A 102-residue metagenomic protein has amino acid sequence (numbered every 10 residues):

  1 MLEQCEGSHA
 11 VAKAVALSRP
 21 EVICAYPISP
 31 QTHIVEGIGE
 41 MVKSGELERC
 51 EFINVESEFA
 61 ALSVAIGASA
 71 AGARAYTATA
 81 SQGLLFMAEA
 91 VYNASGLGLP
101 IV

Functional and structural regions predicted by a protein language model:
M1-V102: Thiamine diphosphate
